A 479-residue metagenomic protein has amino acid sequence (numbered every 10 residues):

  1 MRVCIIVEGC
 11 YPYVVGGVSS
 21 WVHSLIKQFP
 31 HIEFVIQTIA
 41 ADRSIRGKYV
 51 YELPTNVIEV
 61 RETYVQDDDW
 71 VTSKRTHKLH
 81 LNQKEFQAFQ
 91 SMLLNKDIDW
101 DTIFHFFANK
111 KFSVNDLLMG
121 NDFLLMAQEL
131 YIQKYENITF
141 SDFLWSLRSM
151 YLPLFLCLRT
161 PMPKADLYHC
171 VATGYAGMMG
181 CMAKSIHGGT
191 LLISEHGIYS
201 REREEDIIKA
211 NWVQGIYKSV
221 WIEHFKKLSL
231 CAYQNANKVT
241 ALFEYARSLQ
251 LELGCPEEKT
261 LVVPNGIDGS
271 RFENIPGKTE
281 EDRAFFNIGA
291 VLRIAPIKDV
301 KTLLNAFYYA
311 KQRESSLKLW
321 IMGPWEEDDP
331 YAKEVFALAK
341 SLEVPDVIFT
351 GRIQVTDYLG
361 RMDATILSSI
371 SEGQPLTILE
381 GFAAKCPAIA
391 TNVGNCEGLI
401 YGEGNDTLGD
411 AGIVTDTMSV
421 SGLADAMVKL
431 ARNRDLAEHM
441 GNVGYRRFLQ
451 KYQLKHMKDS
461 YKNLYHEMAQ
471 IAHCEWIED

Functional and structural regions predicted by a protein language model:
Y245, G266: Carbohydrate-associated surface elements
P276, E280-Y309, W320: Conserved donor-binding/catalytic core segment of Leloir-type glycosyltransferases
K318-K333: Glycosyltransferase donor-sugar binding loop
A332-R352: Nucleotide-activated donor-binding/catalytic signature segment of Leloir-type glycosyltransferases, i.e., the conserved
I370: Aromatic "clamp/platform" in nucleotide-sugar-dependent glycosyltransferases that forms part of the donor/acceptor
P387-A390, G394-Y401: Short hydrophobic beta-strand element within catalytic cores of glycosyltransferases and related nucleotide-activated
G402-E403, T407-V420, K429-R434: Conserved acidic donor-binding segment of nucleotide-sugar-dependent glycosyltransferases
A411, G422, K429, L436-K451 (+1 more regions): A short, well-ordered alpha-helix in the C-terminal region of glycosyltransferases
